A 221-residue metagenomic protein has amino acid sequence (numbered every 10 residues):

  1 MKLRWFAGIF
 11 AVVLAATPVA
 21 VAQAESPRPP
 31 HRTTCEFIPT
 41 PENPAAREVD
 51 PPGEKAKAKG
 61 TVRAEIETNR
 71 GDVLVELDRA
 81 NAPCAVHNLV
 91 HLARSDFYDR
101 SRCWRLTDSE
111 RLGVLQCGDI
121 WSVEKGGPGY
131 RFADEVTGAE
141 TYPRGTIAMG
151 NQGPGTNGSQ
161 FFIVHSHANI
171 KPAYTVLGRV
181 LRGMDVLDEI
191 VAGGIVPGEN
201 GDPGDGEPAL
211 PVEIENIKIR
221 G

Functional and structural regions predicted by a protein language model:
K2-G221: Cyclophilin-like peptidyl-prolyl cis-trans isomerases
